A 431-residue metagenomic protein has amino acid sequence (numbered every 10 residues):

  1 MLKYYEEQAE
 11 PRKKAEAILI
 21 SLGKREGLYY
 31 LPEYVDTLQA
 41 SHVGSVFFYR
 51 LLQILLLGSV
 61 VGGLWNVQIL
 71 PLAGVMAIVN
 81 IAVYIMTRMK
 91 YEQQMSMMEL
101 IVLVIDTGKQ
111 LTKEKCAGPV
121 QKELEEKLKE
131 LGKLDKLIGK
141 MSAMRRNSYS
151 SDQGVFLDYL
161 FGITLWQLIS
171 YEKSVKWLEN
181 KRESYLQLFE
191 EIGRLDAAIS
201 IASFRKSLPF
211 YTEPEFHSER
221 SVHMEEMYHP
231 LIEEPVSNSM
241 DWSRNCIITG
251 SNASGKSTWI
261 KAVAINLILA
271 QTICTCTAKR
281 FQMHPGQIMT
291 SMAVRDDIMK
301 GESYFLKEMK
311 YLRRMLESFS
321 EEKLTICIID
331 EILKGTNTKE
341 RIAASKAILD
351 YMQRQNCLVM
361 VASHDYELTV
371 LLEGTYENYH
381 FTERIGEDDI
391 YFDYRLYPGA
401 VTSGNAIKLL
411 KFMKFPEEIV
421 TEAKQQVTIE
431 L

Functional and structural regions predicted by a protein language model:
M1-S251, W259-I260, A264-Q287, K310: Alpha-helical coupling/stalk and coiled-coil linker elements that connect catalytic or binding modules and transmit
W65, I201-L431: ATPase nucleotide-binding head domains, primarily ABC-like/P-loop NTPase cores
